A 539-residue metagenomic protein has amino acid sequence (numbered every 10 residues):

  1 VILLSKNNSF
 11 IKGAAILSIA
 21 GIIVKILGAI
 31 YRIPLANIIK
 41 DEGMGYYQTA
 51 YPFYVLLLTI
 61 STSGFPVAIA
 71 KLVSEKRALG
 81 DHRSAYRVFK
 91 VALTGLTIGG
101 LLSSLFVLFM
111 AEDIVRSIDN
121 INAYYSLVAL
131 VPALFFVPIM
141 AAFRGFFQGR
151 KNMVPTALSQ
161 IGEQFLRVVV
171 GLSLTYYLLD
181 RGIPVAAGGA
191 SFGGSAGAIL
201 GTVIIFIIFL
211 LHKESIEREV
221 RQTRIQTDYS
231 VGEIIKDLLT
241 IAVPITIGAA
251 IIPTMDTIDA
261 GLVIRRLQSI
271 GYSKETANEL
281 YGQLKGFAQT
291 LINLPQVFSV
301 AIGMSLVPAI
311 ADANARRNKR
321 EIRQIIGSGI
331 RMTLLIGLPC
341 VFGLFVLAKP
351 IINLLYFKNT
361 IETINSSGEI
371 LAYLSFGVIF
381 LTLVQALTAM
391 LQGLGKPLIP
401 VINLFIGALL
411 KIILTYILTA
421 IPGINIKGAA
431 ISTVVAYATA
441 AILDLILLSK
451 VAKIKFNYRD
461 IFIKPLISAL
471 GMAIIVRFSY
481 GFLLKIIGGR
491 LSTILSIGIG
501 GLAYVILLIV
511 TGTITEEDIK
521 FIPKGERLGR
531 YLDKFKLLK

Functional and structural regions predicted by a protein language model:
V1-L27, R83, R87, I225-I252 (+2 more regions): N-terminal membrane topogenesis motif
S9-V67, T97, S104, L108 (+2 more regions): Signature of the first transmembrane helix
A36-L56, I183, A187-G188, K236-I241 (+2 more regions): Interfacial/gating helices of multi-pass transporter permease domains
S63-A78, Q296-K319, I326: Helix-loop junctions and terminal segments of transmembrane helices in multi-pass membrane transport/translocation
E112-A129, F345-V378: Interfacial segments at transmembrane-helix termini and the short loops linking adjacent helices
V137-S159, F376-I406: Membrane-interface junctions at transmembrane-helix termini in multi-pass inner-membrane proteins
V154, F165-V203, I208, L398 (+4 more regions): Membrane-interface helix-loop junctions in multi-pass transport and translocation proteins
F478-K539: Membrane-proximal transmembrane or re-entrant/amphipathic helices at the cytosolic face
